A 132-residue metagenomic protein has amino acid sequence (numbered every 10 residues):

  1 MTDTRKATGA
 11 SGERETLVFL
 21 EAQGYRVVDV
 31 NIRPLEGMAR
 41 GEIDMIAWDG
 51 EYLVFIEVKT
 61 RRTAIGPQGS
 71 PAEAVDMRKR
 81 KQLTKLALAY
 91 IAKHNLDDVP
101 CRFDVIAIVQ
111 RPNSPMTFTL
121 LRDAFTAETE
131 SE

Functional and structural regions predicted by a protein language model:
M1-P34: Acidic-basic catalytic patches of nuclease active cores, encompassing PD-(D/E)XK and other metal-cofactor nuclease
D3, A7, S11, G37-R40 (+2 more regions): Residues at secondary-structure transition points
R14, T60-P112: Catalytic cores of nucleic-acid endonucleases
R26-L53: Active-site metal-binding core of divalent-cation-utilizing nuclease and nuclease-like domains
N31, D44-I46, K59-R61, I106-V109 (+1 more regions): Anionic group-transfer/hydrolysis microenvironments
G41-I43, V54, C101-F103, M116: Change "...and in nucleic-acid phosphodiester-cleaving endonucleases..." to "...and in nucleic-acid processing enzymes
I43-A64, L83: Conserved catalytic cores of phosphodiester-cleaving nucleases, focusing on short active-site segments
V109-E132: Short, low-complexity, polybasic intrinsically disordered segments
